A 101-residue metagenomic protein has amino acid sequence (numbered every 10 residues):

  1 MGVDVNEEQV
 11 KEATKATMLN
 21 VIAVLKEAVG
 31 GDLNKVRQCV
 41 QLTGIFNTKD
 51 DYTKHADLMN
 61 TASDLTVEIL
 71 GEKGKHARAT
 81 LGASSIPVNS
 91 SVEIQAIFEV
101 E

Functional and structural regions predicted by a protein language model:
M1-E101: Short, polar/acidic, helix-capping and beta-turn segments at strand->helix junctions that line the mouths
